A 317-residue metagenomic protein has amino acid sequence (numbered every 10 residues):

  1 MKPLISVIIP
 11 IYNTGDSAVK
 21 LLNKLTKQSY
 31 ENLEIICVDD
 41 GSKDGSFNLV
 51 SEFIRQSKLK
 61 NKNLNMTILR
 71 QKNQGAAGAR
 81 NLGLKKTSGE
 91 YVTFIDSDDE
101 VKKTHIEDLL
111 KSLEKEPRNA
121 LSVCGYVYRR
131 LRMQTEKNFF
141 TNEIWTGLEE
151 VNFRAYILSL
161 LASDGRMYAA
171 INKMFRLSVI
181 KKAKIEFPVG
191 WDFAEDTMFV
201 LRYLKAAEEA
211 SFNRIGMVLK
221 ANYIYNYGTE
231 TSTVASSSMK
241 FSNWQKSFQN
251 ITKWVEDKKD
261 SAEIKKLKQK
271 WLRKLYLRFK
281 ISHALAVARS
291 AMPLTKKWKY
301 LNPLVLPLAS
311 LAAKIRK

Functional and structural regions predicted by a protein language model:
N13-K27: Short, well-formed alpha-helical segments that are part of the catalytic scaffolds of diverse glycosyltransferases
N32-G41, T67-K72, D96-S97: Short beta-strand/loop segment that forms part of the nucleotide-sugar
D39-V50: A conserved acidic beta->alpha catalytic loop
K62-L64, K102, I106-I185: Flexible acidic/His/Gly-enriched loops in nucleotide-sugar-dependent glycosyltransferase catalytic domains
I68-T87, D108: Glycine-rich, basic loop-to-helix element that forms the pyrophosphate-binding segment of sugar-nucleotide handling
V92: Short aromatic/hydrophobic "clamp" motif used to bind/position activated sugar donors
F153-S237: Conserved nucleotide-sugar donor-binding catalytic segment
G216-K317: C-terminal subregions of glycosyltransferases and related glycan-biosynthesis enzymes
